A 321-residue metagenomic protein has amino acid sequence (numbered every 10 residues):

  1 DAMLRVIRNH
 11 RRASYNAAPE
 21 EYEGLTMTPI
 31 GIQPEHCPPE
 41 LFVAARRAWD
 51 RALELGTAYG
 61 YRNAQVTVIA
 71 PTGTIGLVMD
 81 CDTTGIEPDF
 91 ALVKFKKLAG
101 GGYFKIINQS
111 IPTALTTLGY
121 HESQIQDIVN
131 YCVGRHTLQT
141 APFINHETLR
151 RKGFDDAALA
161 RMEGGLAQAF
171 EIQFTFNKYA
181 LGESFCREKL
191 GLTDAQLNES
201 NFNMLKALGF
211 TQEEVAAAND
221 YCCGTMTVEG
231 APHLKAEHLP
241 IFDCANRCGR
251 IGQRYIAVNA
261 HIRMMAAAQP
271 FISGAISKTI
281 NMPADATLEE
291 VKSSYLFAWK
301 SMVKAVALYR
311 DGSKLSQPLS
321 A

Functional and structural regions predicted by a protein language model:
D1-A321: Long, C-terminal-biased catalytic regions of enzyme "large/alpha" subunits
